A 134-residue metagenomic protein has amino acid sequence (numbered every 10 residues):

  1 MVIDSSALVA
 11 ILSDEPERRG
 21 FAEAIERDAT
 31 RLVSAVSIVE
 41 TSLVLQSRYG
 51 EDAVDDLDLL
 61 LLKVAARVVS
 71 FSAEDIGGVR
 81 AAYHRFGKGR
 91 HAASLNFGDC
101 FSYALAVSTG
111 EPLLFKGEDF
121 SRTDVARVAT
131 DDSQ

Functional and structural regions predicted by a protein language model:
M1-V33, Q46-L59, D131-D132: Short, well-structured N-terminal submotif of metal-dependent ribonuclease cores
L8-V9, I38, F120: A generic structural signal for short hydrophobic patches within well-formed alpha-helices
R18, I38, V54, I76-V79: A general structural signal for well-ordered alpha-helical segments in protein cores
A22-E23, L59-L62, Y83-G89: Glycine/charged-rich beta-loop-alpha catalytic/anionic-binding loops adjacent to active sites
T30-L32, A66-V69: Short loop->beta-strand "edge-of-pocket" segments that line small-molecule binding or catalytic clefts across diverse
V68-P112: Active-site neighborhoods of divalent-metal-dependent phosphate/nucleic-acid chemistry enzymes
Y103, V107-Q134: Acidic, PIN/NYN-like endoribonuclease modules and their adjacent C-terminal/linker elements
